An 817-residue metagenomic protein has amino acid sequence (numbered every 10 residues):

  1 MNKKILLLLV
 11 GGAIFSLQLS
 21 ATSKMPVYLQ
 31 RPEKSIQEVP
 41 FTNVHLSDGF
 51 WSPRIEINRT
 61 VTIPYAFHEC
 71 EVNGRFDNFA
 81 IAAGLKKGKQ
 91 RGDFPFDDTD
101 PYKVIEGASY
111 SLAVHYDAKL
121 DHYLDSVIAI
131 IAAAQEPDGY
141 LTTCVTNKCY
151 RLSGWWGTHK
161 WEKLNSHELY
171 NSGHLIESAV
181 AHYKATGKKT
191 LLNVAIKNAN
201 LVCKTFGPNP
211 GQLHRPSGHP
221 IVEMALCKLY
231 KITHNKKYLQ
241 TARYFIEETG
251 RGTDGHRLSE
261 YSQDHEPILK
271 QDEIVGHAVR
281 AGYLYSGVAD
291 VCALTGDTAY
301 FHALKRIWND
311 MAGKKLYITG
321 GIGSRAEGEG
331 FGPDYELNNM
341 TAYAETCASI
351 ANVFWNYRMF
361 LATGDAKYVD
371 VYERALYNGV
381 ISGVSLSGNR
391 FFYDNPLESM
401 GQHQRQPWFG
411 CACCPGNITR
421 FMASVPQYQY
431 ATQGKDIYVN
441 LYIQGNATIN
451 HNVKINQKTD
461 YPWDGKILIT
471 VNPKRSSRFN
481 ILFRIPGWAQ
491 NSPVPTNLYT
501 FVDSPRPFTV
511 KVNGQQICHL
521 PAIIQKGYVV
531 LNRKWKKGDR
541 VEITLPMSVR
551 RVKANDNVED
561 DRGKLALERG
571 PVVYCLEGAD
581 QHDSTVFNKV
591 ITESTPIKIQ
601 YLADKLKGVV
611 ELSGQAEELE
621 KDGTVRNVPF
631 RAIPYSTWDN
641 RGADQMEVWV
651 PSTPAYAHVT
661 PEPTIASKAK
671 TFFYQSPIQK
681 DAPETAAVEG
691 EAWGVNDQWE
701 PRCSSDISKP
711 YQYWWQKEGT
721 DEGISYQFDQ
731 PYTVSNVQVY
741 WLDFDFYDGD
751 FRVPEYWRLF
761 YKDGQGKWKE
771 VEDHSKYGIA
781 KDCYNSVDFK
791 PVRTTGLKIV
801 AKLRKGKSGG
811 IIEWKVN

Functional and structural regions predicted by a protein language model:
M1-K24: Bacterial Sec-dependent N-terminal signal peptides
S23-A118, H122, S153-A185, P220-K237 (+3 more regions): Aromatic (Trp/Tyr) and acidic
L120-T142, Q240-R243, E247, A299-A312: Carboxylate/His-rich catalytic cores and anion/metal-binding grooves
N147-S166, L192, K197-S217: Asp-box/WD-like beta-propeller blade repeats and closely related beta-sheet repeat scaffolds
Y170, V494-V502, R506-V512, Y747-Q765: Short, surface-exposed beta-strand/strand-loop-strand elements in extracellular ectodomains
A242, L304, D370-N378, G383-T470 (+8 more regions): C-terminal beta-rich recognition modules with glycine/proline-rich loops and embedded aromatic residues
R702-K776, A780-N817: Aromatic, loop-rich ligand-recognition surfaces of beta-strand-rich domains
